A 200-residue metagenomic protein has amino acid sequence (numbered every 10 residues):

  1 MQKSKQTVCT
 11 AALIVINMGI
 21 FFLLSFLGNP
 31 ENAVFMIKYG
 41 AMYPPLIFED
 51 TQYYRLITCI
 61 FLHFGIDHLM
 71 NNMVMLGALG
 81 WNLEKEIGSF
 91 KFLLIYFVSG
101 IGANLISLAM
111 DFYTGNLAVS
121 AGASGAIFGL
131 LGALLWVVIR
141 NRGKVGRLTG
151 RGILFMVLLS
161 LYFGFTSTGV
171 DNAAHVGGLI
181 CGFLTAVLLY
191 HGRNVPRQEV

Functional and structural regions predicted by a protein language model:
M1-V200: A detector for small-residue-rich transmembrane helices and their helix-helix packing motifs
